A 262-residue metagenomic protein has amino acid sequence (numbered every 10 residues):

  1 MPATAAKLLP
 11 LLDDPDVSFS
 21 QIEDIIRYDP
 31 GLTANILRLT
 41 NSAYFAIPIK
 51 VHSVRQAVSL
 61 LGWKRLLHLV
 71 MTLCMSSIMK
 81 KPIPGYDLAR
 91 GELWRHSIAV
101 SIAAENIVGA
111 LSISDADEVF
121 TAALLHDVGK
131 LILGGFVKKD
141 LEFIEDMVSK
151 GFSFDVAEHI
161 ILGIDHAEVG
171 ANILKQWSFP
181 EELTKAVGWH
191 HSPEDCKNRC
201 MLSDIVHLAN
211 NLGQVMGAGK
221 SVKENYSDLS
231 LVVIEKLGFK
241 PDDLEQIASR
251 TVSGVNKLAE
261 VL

Functional and structural regions predicted by a protein language model:
M1-E145, S149-S227: Conserved alpha-helical "signature site" that marks functionally important helical segments or helix/loop junctions
K197, L231-L262: Terminal helices and disordered tails flanking the catalytic cores of nucleotide-processing hydrolases
